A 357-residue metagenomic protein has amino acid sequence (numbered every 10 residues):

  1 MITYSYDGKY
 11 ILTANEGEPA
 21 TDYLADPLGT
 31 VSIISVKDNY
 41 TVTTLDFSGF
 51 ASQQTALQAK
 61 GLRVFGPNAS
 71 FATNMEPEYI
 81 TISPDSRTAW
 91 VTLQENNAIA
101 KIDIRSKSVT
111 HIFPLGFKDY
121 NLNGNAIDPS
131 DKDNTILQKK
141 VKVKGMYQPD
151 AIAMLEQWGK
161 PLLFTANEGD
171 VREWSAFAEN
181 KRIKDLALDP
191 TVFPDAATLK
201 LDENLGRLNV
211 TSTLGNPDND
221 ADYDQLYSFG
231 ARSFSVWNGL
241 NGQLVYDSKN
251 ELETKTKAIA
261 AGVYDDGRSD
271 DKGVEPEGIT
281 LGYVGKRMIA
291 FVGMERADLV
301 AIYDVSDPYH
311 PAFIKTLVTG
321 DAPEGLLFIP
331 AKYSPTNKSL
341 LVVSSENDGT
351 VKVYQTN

Functional and structural regions predicted by a protein language model:
M1-N357: Beta-sheet-rich non-transmembrane sensory/scaffold domains
